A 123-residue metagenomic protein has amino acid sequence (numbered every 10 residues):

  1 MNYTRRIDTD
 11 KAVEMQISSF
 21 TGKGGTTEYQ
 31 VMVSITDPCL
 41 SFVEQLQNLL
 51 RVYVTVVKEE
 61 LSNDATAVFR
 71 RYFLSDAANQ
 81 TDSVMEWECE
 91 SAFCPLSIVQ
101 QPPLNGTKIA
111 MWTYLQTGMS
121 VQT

Functional and structural regions predicted by a protein language model:
M1-T123: Short, polar/acidic, helix-capping and beta-turn segments at strand->helix junctions that line the mouths
